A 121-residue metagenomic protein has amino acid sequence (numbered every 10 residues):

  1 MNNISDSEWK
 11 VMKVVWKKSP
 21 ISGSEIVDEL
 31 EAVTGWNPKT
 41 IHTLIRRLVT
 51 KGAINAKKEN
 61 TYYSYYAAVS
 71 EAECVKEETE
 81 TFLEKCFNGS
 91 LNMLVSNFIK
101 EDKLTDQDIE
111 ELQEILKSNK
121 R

Functional and structural regions predicted by a protein language model:
N3-S7, E59-E77: Short, cationic-aromatic polyanion-contact patches
W9-V14, E25: Pre-recognition alpha-helix immediately N-terminal to the DNA-recognition helix within helix-turn-helix or winged-helix
V15-S19: Short helix-to-turn junction characteristic of helix-turn-helix DNA-binding domains, especially the helix
I21-E29: Short acidic, hydrophobic short linear motifs in intrinsically disordered regions
D28-W36: Short helix-coil junctions and helix-kink-helix linkers
H42-R46: Short, hydrophobic-biased segments on the C-terminal half of alpha helices that form "recognition helices"
G52: Glycine-centered, phosphate/nucleic-acid-interacting loop/turn motifs that mediate DNA/RNA or nucleotide
E77-S118: Amphipathic alpha-helical dimerization/coiled-coil segments that flank or bridge DNA-binding/regulatory modules
